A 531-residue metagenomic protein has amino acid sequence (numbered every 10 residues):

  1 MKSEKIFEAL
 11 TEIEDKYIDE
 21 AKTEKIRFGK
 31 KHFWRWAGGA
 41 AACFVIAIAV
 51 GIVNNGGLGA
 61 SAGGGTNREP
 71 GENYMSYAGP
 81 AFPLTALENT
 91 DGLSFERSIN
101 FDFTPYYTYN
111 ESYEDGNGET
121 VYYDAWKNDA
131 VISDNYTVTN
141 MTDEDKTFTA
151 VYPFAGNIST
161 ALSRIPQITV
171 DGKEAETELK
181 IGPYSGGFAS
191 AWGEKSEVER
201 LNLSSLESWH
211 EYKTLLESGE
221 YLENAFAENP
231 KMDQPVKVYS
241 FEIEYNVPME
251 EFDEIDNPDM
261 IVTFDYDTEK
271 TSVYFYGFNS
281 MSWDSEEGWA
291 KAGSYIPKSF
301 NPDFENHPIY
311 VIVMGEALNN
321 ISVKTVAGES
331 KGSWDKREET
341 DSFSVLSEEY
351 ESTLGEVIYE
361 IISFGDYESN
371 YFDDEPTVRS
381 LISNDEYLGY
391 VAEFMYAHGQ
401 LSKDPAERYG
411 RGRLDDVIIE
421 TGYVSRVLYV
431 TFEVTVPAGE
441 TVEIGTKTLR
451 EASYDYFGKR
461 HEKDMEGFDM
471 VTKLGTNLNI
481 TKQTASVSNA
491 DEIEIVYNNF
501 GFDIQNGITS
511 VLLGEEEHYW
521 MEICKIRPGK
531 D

Functional and structural regions predicted by a protein language model:
M1-G29: Disordered, charged N-terminal biogenesis/targeting segments of membrane/secreted proteins
S3, F33-W34, G39, D129 (+1 more regions): A broadly tuned, weak detector of single residues within folded domains
L10, R35-S61: Single-pass transmembrane signal-anchor helices and their membrane-water interface zones
I18, F33-W36, A175, T271: A generic signature of intrinsically disordered, low-complexity regions enriched in glycine/proline and charged/polar
K30-F33, S112: Cytosolic-side transmembrane helix boundary signature
N54-D531: Lumenal/extracellular ectodomains and adaptor appendage modules of the eukaryotic vesicle/secretory system
